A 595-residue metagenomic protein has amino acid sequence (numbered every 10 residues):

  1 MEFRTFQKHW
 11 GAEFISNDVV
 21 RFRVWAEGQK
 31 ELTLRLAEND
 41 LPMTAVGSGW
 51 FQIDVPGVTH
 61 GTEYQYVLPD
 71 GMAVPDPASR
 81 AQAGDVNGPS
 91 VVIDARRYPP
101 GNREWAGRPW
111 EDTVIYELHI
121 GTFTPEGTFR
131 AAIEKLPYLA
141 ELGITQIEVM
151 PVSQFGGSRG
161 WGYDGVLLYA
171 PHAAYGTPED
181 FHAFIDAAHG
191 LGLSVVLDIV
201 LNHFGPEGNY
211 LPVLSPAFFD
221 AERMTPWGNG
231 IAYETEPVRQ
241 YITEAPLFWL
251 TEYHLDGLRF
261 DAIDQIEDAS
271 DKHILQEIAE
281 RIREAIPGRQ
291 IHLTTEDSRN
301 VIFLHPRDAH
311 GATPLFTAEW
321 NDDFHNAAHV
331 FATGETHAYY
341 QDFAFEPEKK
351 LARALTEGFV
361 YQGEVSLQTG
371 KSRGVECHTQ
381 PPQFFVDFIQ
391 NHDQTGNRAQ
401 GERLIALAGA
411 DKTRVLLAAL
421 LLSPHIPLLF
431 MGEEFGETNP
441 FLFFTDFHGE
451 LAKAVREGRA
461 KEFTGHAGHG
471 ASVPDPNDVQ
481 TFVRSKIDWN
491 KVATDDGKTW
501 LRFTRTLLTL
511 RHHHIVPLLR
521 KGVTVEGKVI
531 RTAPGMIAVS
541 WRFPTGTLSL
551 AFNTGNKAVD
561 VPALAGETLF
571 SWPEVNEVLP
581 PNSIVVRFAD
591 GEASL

Functional and structural regions predicted by a protein language model:
M1-R21, D40-E117, T124-G127, Y138 (+1 more regions): The feature marks proteins involved in alpha-glucan
R4, K8, E357-G374, L429-F430 (+2 more regions): Glycan-recognition and catalytic regions of carbohydrate-active enzymes
V20-E27, L550-F552: Short edge beta-strand/loop segments characteristic of extracellular beta-sandwich folds
W25-E31, G555-K557, L564-A565: Short proline/glycine-enriched turn/loop motifs at strand-loop junctions of beta-rich domains
A26, H60-E63, V575-L595: C-terminal beta-strand-rich structural cap/linker in extracellular carbohydrate-active enzymes
L68-R103, L191, L211-P216, D220 (+2 more regions): Core domains of carbohydrate- and sulfate-ester-processing enzymes
A83, A106-W110, H119-H292, F303-L304 (+1 more regions): Substrate-binding/active-site clefts of carbohydrate-active enzymes
L275, A279-A467: Conserved alpha/beta catalytic core and glycan-binding cleft of carbohydrate-active enzymes
